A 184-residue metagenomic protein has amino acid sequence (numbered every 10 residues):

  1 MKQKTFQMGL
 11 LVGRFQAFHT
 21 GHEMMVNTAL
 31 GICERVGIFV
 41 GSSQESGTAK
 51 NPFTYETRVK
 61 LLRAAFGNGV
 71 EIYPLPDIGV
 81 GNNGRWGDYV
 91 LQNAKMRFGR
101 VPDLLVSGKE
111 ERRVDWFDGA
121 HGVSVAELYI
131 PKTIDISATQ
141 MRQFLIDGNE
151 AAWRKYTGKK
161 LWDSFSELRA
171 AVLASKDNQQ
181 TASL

Functional and structural regions predicted by a protein language model:
M1-L184: Nucleotidyltransferase catalytic core that binds NTPs
